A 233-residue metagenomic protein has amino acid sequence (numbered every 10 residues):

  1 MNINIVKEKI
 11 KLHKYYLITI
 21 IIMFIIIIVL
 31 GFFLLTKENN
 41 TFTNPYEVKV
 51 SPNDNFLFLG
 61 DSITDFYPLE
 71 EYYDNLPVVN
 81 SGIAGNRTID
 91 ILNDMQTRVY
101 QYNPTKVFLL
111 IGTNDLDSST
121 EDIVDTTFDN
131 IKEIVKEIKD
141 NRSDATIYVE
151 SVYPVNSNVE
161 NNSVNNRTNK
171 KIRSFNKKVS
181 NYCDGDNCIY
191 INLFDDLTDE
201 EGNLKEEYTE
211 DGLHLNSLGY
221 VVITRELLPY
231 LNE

Functional and structural regions predicted by a protein language model:
M1-L59, L69, N232: N-terminal secretory targeting modules
N2, K9, I18, V79 (+6 more regions): Extracellular glycan-modifying ectodomains
E38-E133, K170: Conserved SGNH/GDSL esterase-like catalytic core that processes O-acyl groups on lipids and polysaccharides
R87, D115-D117, Y153-N156, L197: Feature marks short, surface-exposed loop/turn motifs that line or immediately flank catalytic pockets and channel
Q96, Y100, G112, K136-S143 (+3 more regions): Sec-exported extracytoplasmic/periplasmic mature domains
L110, E150-S151: Alpha/beta-hydrolase-fold catalytic nucleophile elbow
T126-E150, T168-C188: Charged, glycine-enriched surface loops/patches that mediate electrostatic binding to polyanionic ligands
P154-E233: Catalytic His-Asp segment of secreted/periplasmic serine-dependent ester chemistry enzymes
